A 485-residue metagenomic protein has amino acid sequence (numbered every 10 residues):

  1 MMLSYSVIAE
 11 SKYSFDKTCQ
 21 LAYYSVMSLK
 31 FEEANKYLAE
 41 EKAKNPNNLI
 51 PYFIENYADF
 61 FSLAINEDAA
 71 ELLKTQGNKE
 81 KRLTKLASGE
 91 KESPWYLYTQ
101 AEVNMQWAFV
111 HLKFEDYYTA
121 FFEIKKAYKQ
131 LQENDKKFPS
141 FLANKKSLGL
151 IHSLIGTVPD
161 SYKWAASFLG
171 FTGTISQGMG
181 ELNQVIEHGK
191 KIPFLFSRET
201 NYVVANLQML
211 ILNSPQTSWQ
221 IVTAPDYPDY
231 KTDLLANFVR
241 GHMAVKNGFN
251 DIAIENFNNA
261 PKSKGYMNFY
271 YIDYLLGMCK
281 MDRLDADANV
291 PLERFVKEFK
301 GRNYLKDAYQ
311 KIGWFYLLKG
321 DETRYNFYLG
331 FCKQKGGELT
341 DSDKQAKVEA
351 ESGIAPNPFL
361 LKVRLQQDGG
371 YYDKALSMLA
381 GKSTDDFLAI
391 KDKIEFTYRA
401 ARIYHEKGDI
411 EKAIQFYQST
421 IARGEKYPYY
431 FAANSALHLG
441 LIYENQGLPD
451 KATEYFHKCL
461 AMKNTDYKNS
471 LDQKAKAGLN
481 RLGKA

Functional and structural regions predicted by a protein language model:
S11-K12, A39-P46, E90-K91, K137 (+10 more regions): Solenoid-like repeat scaffolds
S11-K17, S25-Y37, Y52-Y227: Short coil/linker segments at helix-helix boundaries
S11-T18, S93, F141-L142, D160 (+9 more regions): Generic helix N-cap/helix-start motif at coil->alpha-helix transitions
K17-K30, V239, A244, N357-S377: Alpha-helical segment of the N-proximal tetratricopeptide repeat
Y23, Y57, A64, E102 (+13 more regions): Residue-level recognition of tetratricopeptide repeat
L29, E115, G173, L212 (+6 more regions): Residue-level detector of the short coil/turn that links helix A to helix B within each tetratricopeptide repeat
Y37-A39, E71-S88, Y118-Q132, G170-I186 (+8 more regions): Alpha-helical repeat scaffolds
N201-A205, M209-L210, V245-K246, L360-G370 (+1 more regions): Alpha-helical adaptor scaffolds
